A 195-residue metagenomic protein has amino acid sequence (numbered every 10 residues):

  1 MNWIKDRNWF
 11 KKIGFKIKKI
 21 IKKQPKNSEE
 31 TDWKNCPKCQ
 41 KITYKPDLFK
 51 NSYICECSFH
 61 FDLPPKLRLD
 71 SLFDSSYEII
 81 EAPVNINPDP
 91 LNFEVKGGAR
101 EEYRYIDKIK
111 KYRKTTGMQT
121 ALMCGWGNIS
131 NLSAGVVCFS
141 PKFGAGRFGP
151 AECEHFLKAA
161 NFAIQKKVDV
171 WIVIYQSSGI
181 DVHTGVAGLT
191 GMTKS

Functional and structural regions predicted by a protein language model:
M1-S195: Terminal-region recognition feature
